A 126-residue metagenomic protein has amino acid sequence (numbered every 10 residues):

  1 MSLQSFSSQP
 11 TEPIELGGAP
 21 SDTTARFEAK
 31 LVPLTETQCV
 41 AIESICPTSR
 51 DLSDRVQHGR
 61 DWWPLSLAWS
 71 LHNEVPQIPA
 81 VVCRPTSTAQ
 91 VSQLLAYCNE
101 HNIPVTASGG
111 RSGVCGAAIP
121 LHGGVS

Functional and structural regions predicted by a protein language model:
M1-S126: Noncatalytic alpha-helical scaffold of FAD-dependent oxidoreductases
